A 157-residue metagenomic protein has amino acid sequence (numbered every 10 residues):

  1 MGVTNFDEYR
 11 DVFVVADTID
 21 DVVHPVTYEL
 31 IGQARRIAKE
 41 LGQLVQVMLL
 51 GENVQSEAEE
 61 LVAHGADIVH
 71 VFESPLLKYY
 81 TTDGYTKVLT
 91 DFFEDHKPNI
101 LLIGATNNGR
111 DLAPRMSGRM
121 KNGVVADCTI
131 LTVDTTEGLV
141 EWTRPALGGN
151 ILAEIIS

Functional and structural regions predicted by a protein language model:
M1-S157: N-terminal glycine-rich FAD/FM-binding segment characteristic of electron-transfer flavoproteins
